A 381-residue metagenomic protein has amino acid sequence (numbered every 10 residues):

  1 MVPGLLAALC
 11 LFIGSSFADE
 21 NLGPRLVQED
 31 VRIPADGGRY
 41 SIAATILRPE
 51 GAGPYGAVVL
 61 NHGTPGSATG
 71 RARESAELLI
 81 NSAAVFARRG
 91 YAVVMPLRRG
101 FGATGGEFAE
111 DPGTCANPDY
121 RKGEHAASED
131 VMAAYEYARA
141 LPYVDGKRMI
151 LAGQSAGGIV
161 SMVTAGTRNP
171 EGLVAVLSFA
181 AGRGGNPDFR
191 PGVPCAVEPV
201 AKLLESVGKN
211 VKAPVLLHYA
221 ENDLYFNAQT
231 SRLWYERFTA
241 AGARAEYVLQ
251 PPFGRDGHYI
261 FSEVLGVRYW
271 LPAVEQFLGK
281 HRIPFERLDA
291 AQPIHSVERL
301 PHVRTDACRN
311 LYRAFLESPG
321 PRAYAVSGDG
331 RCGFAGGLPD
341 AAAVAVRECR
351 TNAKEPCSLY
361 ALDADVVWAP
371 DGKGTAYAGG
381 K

Functional and structural regions predicted by a protein language model:
D19-G53: N-terminal cap/lid segment of alpha/beta-hydrolase-fold proteins
G53-Y55, G63-G105, L224-N227: Short substrate-entry loop that stabilizes the transition state in hydrolases
P112-P142: Alpha/beta-hydrolase active-site loop
Y143-S155: Alpha/beta-hydrolase fold nucleophile elbow
Q154, P214, Q250, P284-K381: Secreted/extracellular ectodomain signature
G158-P170: Short glycine-enriched nucleophile-adjacent loop and the immediately C-terminal alpha-helix near the catalytic center
A175, A181-A241, E246: The feature captures the conserved acid-bearing segment of alpha/beta-hydrolase catalytic domains
A241-I294: C-terminal catalytic histidine-bearing segment of alpha/beta-hydrolase fold enzymes
